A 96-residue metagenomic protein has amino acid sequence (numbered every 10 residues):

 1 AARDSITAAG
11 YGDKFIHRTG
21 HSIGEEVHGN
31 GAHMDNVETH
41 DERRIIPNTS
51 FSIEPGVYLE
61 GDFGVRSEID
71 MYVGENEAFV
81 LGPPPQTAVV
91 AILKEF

Functional and structural regions predicted by a protein language model:
A1-V27: Active-site cores enriched in adjacent His and Asp/Glu residues with nearby glycine-rich loops that coordinate divalent
V27-F96: Charged, cofactor-coupling segments
